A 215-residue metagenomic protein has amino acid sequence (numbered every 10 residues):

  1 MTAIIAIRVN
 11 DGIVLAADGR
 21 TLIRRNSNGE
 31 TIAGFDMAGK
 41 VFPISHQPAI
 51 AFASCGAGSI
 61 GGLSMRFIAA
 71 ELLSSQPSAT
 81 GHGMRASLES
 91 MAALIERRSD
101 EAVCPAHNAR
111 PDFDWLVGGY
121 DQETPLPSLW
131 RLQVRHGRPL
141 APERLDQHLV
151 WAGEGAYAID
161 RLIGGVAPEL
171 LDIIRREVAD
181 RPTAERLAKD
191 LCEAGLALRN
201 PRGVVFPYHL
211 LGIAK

Functional and structural regions predicted by a protein language model:
M1-K215: N-terminal nucleophile
